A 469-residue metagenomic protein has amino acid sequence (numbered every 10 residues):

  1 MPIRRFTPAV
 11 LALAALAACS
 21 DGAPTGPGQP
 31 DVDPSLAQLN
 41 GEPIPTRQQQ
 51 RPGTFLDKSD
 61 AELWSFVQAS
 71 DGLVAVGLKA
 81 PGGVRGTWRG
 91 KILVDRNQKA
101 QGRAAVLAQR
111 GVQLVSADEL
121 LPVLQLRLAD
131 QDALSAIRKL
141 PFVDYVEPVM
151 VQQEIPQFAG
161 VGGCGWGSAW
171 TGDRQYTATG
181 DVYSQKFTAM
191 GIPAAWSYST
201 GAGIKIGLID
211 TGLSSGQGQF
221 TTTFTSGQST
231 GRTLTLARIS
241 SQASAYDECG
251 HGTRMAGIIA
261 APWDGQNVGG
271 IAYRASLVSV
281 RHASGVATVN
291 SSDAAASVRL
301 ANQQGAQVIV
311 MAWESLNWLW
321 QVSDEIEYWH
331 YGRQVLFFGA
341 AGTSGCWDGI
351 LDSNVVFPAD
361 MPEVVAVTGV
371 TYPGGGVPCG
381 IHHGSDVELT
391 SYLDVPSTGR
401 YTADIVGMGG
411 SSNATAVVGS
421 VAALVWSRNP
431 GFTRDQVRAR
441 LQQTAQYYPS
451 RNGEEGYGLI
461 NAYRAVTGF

Functional and structural regions predicted by a protein language model:
P2-Q50: Bacterial Sec-dependent N-terminal signal peptides
S70-A80, G86: Short glycine-/aliphatic-rich beta-strand segments at the starts of folded cytosolic domains
L78-A80, P148-V151, L208-G212, I258-P262 (+10 more regions): Active-site-proximal beta-strand/loop segments in catalytic clefts of secreted hydrolases
A108-G180: Autoinhibitory propeptides
W166-S276, A283, V289, D293-I309 (+6 more regions): Active-site core segment of subtilase-fold serine proteases
A194-G201, D247, G269-A272, T288-V310 (+4 more regions): Mature extracellular/periplasmic domains of secretome proteins
D210, V356-A439, Q443, Y463-T467: Extracellular S/T/G-rich loop segment that most often corresponds to the catalytic His/Ser-adjacent loop
N302-W313, L319-E325, S427-F469: C-terminal subdomain of the subtilisin-like protease fold in secreted/lumenal serine endopeptidases
